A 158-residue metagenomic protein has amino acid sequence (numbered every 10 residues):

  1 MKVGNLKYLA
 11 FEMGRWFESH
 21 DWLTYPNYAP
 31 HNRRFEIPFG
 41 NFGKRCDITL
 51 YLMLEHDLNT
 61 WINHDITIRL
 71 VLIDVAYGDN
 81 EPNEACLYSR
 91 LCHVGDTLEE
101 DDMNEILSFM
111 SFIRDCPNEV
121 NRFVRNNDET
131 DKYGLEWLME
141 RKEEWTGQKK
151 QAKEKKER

Functional and structural regions predicted by a protein language model:
K2, W61-R158: Intrinsically disordered, low-complexity regulatory regions enriched in serine/threonine/proline and acidic residues
K2-L23: Amphipathic alpha-helical segments
F11, F17, F35, F39-F42 (+2 more regions): Phenylalanine-focused residue identity feature
F17-G78: Amphipathic, interaction-prone secondary-structure segments
